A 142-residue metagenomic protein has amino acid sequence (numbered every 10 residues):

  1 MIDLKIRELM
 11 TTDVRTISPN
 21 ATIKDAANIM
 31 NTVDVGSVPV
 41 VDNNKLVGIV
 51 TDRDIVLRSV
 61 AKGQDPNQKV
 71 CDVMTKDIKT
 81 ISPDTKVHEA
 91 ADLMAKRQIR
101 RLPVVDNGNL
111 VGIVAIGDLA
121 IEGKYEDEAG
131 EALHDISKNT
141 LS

Functional and structural regions predicted by a protein language model:
M1-T12, T51-T80, K86-A95, A115-S142: Tandem CBS (Bateman) regulatory domains
L9, A27-I29, V41-N43, A61-Q64: Short hydrophobic/aromatic-rich motifs at helix boundaries and adjacent loops
T16-D34, I81-Q98, V105: The conserved cystathionine-beta-synthase
N20, R58, G63, V105-D106: Intrinsically disordered, low-complexity segments enriched in polar/charged small residues
M30-V33, V38-R53, M94, L102-G117: A glycine-centered beta-loop-beta connector
